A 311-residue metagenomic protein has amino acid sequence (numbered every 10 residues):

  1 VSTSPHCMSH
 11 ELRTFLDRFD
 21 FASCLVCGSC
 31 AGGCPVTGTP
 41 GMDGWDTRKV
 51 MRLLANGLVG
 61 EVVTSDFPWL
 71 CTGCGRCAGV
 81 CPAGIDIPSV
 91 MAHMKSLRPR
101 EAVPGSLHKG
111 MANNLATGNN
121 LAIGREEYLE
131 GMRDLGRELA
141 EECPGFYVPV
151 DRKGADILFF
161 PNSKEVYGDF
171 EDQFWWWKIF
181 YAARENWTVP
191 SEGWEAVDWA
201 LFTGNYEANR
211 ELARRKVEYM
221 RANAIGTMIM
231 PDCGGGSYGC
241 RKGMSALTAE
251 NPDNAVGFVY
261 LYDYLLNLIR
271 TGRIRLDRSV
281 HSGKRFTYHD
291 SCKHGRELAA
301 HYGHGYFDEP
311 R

Functional and structural regions predicted by a protein language model:
V1-L70: Ferredoxin-type iron-sulfur electron-transfer modules and their immediate structural context
L12, F21, M51-P231, G235-G236 (+1 more regions): Iron-sulfur-cluster electron-transfer modules
S29-P35, T39, G79-D86, E297: Short functional micro-motifs and their immediate structural scaffolds
A155-I157, G283-F286: Nucleotide donor/acceptor-binding cores
P161, D232, Y260-Y262, D290-C292: Short, structured patches in soluble enzyme cores that scaffold and shape functional sites
F180-Y181, A246-A255: A short alpha->loop->secondary-structure connector
P190, R270-I274, H281-G283, H289-R311: Redox- and metal-dependent alpha/beta enzyme cores, enriched for Fe-S-associated oxidoreductases and cofactor-handling
N251-V280: Short, flexible loop segments at boundaries between secondary-structure elements
